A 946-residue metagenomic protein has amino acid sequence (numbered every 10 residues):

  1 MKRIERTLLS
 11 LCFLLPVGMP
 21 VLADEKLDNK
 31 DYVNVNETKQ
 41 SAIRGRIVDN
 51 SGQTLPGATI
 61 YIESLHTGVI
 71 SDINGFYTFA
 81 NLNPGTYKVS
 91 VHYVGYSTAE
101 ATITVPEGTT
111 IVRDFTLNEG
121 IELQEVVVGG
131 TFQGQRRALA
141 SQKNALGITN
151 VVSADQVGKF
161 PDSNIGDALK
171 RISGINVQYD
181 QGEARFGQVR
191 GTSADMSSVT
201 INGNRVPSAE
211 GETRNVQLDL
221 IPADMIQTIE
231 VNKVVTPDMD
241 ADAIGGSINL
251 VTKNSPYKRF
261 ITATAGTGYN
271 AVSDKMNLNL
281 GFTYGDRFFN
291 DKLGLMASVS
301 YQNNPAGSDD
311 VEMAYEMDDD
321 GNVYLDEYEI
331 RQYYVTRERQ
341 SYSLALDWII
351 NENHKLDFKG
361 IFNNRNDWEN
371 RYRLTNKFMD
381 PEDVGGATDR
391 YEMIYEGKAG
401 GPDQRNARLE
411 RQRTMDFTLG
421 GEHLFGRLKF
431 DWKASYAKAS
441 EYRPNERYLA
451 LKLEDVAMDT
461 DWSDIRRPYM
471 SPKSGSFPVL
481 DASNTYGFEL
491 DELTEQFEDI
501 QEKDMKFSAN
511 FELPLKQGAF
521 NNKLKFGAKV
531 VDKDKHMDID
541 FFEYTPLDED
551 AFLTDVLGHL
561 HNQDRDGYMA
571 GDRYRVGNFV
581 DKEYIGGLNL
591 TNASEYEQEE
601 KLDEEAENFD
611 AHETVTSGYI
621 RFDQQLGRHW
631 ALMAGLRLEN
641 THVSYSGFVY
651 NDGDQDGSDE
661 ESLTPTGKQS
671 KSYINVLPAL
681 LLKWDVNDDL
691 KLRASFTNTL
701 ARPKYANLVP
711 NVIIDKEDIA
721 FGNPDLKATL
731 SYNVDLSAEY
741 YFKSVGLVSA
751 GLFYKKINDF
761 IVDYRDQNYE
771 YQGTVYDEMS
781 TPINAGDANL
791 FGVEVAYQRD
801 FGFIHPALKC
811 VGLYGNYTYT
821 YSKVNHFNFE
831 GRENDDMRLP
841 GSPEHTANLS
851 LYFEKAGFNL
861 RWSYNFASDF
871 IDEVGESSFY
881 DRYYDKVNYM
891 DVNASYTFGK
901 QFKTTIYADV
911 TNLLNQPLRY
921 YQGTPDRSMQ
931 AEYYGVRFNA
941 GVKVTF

Functional and structural regions predicted by a protein language model:
T7, E492-I500, S508-P514, N521-L524 (+4 more regions): Conserved C-terminal beta-signal and adjacent last beta-strands/turns of outer-membrane beta-barrel proteins
D24-Q40, V48-Q53, A58-E63, H92-Y96 (+3 more regions): Short, acidic, small-residue-rich periplasmic hinge/interaction motif at the N-terminus of Gram-negative outer-membrane
A80, R205-K233: Short acidic/polar hinge/loop motifs at secondary-structure boundaries that mediate gating or recognition
I111-F115, I165-A168, R185-Q188, T200 (+4 more regions): N-terminal periplasmic accessory domains that precede and gate Gram-negative outer-membrane beta-barrel machines
G166-R205: Extracytoplasmic beta-strand/coil segments of soluble accessory domains associated with Gram-negative outer-membrane
D274-D380, P402, Q412-L419, G426 (+1 more regions): Transmembrane beta-barrel wall of Gram-negative outer-membrane proteins
A606, D610, F721-K727, L747-G812 (+1 more regions): Outer membrane beta-barrel strand-and-loop segments of large Gram-negative receptors, especially TonB-dependent
Y754-K756, T774-F870: Gram-negative outer-membrane beta-barrel transporters
